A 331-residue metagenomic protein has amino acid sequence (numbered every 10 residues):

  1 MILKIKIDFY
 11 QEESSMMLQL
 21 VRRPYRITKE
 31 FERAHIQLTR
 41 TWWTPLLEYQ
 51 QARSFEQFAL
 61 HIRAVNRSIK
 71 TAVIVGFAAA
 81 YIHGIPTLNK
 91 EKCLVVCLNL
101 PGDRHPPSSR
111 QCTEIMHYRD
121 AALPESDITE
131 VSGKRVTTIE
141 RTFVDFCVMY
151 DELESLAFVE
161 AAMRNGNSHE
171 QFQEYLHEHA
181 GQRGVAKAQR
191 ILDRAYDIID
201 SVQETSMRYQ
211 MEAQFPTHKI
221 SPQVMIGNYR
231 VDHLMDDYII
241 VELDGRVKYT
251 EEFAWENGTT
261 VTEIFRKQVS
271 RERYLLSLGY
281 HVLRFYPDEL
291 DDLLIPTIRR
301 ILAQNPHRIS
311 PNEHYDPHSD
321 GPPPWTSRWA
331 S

Functional and structural regions predicted by a protein language model:
M1-G181, H307-I309, E313-S331: Short gly/ser-rich loop at a beta-strand->alpha-helix junction or flexible surface loop bordering the NTP-binding
D8-E12, L20, R164-S331: Surface segments flanking catalytic/ligand-binding clefts of nucleic-acid enzymes
